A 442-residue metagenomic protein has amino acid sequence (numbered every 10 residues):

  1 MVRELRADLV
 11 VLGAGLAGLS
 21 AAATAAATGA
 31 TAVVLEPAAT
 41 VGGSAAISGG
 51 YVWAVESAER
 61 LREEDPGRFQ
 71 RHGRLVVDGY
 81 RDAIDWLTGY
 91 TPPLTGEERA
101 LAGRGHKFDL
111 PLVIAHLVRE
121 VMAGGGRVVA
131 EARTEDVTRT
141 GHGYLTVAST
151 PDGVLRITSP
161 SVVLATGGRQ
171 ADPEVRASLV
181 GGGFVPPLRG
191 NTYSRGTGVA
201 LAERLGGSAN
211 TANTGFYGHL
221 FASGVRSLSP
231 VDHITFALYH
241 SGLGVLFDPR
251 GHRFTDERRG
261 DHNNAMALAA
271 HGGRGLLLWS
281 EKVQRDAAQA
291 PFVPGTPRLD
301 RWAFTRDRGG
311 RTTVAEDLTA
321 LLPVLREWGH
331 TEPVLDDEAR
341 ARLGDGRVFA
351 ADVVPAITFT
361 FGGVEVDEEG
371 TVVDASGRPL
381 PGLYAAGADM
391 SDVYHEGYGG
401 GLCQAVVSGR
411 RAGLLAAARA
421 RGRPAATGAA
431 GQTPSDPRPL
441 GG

Functional and structural regions predicted by a protein language model:
M1-L9, A27, A420-R421, A425-P434 (+1 more regions): Extreme N-terminal leader/targeting segments of oxidoreductases
L9-V34: N-terminal Rossmann-like FAD-binding beta1-loop-alpha1 element of flavoenzymes
T24, A30, A287-G295, G362-G422: C-terminal structured subdomain/cap of oxidoreductase catalytic cores
A30-T31, P37-R127, A132, L246-F247 (+2 more regions): Conserved N-terminal/central alpha/beta ligand/cofactor-binding core
Y80-L155, S161, R169-V175, L220-G224 (+1 more regions): Conserved redox-cofactor binding core of oxidoreductases
D136, W328-V393: A glycine-rich dinucleotide-binding beta-alpha-beta segment and adjacent secondary-structure elements that constitute
I157-A222, L402, R411: Glycine-rich loop(s) and the adjacent beta-strand/alpha-helix scaffold that form part
V199-L201, S208-E327: An anion/pyrophosphate-binding glycine-rich loop and adjacent beta-alpha core in soluble alpha-beta enzymes
